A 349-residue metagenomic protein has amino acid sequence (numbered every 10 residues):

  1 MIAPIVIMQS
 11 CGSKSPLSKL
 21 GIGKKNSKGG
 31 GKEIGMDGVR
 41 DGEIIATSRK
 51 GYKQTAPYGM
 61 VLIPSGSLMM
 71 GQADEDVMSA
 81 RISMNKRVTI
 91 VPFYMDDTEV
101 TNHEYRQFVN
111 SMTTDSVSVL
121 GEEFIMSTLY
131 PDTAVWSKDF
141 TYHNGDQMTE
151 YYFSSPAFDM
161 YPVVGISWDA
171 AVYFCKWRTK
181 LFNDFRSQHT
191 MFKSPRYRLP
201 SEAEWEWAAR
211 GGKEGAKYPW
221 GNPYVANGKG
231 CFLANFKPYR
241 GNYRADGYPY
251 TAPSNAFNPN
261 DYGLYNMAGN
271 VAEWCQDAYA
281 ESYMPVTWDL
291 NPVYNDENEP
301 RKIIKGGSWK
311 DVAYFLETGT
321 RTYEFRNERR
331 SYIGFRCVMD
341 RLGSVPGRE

Functional and structural regions predicted by a protein language model:
M1-V6: Bacterial N-terminal signal peptides
Q9-S10: C-terminal motif of bacterial Sec signal peptides marking the signal peptidase cleavage site
S15-K53: N-terminal pre-domain segments of enzymes
N26-R40, I63, M69, D74 (+2 more regions): Functional-site microenvironments in short loops/helix caps that host divalent-cation chemistry
S48-K50, A80-M84, R321-R326: Short, P/G- and charge-enriched loop/turn segments at secondary-structure junctions
Y52-M148, P162-A170, G269: A short glycine-rich, aromatic-capped structural motif
V293-D296, T322-R329: Short proline/glycine-enriched turn/loop segments at secondary-structure junctions
S331-G347: Short, structured beta-strand segments at or near domain termini in extracellular proteins/domains
